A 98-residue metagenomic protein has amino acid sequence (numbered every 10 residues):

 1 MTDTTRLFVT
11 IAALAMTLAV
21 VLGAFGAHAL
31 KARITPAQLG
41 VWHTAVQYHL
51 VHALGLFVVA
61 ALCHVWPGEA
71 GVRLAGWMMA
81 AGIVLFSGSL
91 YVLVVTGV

Functional and structural regions predicted by a protein language model:
M1-V98: Polytopic transmembrane helical bundles with strong interfacial aromatic enrichment
